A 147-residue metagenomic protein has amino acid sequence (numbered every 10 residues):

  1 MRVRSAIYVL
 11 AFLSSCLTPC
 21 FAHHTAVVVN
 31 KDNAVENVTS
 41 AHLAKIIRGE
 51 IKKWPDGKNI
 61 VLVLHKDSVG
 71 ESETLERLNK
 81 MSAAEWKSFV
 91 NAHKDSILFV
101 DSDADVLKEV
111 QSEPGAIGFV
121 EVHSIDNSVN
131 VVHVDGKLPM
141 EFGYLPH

Functional and structural regions predicted by a protein language model:
M1-S5: Positively charged n-region of N-terminal signal peptides that target proteins for export
A6-C16: Bacterial N-terminal signal peptides
A22-H147: Exported/periplasmic ABC-transporter solute-binding proteins
